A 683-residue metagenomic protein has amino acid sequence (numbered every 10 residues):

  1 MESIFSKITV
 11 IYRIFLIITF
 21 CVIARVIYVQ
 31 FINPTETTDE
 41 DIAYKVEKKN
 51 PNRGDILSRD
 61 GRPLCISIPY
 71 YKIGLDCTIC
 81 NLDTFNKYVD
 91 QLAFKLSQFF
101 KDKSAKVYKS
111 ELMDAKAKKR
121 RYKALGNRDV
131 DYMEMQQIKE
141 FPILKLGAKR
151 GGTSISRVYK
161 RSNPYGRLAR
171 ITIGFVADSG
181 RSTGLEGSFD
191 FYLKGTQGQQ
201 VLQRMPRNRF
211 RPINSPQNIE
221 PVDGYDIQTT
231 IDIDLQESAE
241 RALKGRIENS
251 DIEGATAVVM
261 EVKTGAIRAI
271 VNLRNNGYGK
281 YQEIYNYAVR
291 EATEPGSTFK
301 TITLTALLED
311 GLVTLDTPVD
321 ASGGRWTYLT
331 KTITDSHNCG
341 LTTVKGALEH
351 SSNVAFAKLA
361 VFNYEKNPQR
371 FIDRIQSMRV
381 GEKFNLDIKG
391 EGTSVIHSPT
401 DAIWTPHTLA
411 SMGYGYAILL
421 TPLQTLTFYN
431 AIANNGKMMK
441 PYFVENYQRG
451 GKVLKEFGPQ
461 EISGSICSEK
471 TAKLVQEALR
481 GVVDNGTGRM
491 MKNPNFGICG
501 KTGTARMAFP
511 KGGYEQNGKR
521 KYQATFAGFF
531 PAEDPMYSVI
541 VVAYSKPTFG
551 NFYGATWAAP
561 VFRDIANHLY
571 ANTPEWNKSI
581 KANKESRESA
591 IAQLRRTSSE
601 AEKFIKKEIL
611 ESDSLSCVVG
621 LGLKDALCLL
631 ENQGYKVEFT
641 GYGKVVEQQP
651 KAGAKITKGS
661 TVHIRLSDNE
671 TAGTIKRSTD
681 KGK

Functional and structural regions predicted by a protein language model:
E2-T35: Hydrophobic alpha-helical transmembrane signal-anchor segments
F31, E36-K48, L235-N249: Short, basic/aromatic recognition patches
K48-N52, D251-G254, D320, F639 (+1 more regions): Short, small/polar residue-rich loop motifs at catalytic or cofactor-binding pockets
C65, M205-N218, A255-G296, I302-A543: Beta-lactam-recognizing serine transpeptidase/beta-lactamase-like catalytic domain environment
I73-Y88, N275-A288: A short, polar/charged loop-to-alpha-helix boundary motif
Q91-F94, Q98, E111-D223, N517 (+2 more regions): Small/polar-residue-rich segments within soluble enzyme cores
P212-A255: Conserved, well-ordered alpha-helix/loop/beta-strand core segments that scaffold catalytic motifs
I396, N495, V541-S545, G550-T556 (+1 more regions): Ligand-recognition elements built from short beta-strands and adjacent flexible loops
